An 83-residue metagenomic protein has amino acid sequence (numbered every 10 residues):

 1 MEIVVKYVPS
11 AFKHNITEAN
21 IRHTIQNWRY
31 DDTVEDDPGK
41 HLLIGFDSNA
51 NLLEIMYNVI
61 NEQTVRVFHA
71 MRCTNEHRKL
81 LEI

Functional and structural regions predicted by a protein language model:
M1-I83: Ribonuclease/tRNase effector modules and their secretory precursors
